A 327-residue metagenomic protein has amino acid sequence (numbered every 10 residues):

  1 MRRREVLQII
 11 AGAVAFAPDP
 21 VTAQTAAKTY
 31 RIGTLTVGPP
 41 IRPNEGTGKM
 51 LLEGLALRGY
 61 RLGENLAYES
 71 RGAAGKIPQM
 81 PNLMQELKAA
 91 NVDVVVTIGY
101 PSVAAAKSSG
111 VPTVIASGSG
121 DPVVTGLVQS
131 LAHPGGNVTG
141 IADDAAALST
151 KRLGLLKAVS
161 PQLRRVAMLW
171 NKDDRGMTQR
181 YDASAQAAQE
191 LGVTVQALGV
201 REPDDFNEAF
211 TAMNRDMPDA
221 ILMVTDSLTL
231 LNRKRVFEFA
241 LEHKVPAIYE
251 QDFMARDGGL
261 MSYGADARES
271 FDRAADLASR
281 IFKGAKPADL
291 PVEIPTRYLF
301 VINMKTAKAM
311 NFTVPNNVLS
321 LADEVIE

Functional and structural regions predicted by a protein language model:
M1-E327: Short hydrophobic alpha-helices and adjacent helix-cap/hinge residues
